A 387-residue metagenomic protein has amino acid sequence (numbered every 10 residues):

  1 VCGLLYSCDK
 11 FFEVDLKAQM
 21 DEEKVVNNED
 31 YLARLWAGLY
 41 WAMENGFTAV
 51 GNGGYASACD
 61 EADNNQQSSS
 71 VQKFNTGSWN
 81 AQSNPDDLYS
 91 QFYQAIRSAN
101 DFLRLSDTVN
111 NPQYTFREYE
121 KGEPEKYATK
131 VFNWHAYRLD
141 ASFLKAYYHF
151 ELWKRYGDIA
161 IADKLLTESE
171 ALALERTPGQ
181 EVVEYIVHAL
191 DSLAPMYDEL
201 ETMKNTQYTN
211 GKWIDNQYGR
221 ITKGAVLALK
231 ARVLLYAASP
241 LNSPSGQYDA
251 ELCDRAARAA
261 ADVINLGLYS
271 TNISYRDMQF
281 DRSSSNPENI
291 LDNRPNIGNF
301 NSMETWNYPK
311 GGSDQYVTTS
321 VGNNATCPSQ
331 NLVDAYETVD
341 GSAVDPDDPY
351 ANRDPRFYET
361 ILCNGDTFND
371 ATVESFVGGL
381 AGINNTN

Functional and structural regions predicted by a protein language model:
V1-Y6: Sec-dependent bacterial lipoprotein signal peptides
D9-Q72, I159, D191, M196-E199 (+1 more regions): An aromatic- and glycine-enriched ligand-binding surface/loop that stacks and positions planar moieties
L16-A18, F74-W79, L165-L166: Surface-exposed beta-strand-to-loop junctions that form interaction patches on eukaryotic regulatory domains
A33, W41, Q67-Y156, E170-E184 (+2 more regions): Conserved, well-structured interaction surfaces
Q82, E170-A171, Q207-N216, S239-L241: Flexible glycine/proline-enriched surface loops and loop-helix/loop-strand junctions
Q113-R117, D158-L165, M196-I214, L268-R276: Glycine- and aromatic-rich loop/turn segments at beta-sheet edges
H135, D158, A162, R176-Q180 (+1 more regions): Aromatic-lined, polymer-binding surfaces characteristic of secreted/periplasmic polysaccharide-degrading enzymes
L165-E168, A261: Short edge-strand/loop segments of extracellular domains
